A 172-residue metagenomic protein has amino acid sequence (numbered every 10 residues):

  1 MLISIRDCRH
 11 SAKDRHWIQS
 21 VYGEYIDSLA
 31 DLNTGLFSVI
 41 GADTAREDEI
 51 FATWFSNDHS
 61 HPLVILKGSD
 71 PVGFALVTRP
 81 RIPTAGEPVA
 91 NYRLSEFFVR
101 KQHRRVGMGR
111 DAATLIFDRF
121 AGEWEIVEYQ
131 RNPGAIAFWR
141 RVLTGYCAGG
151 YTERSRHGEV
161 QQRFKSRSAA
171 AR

Functional and structural regions predicted by a protein language model:
I3-D31: A short beta-loop-alpha structural element at the N-terminal edge of CoA-dependent acyl/N-acetyltransferase catalytic
S20-I40, T53-W54, Y146: Helix-loop element at the rim of GNAT/NAT acetyltransferase active sites that forms part of the acceptor-substrate
L36-P62: Active-site rim helix/loop that mediates acceptor-substrate recognition in acyltransferases
P62-V64, D70-P80, R93, F98: Conserved beta-strand in the GNAT
R81-L94, R104: A conserved beta-turn-beta hairpin within the catalytic core of GNAT-like acetyltransferases that forms part
R93-R105, E128-Q130: A short, internal acetyl-CoA/4′-phosphopantetheine-binding micro-motif in the GNAT/acyltransferase core
V99, R105-D118: Conserved acetyl-CoA-binding loop-helix of GNAT-fold acetyltransferases
E125-R140, T144, R154-G158: Conserved beta-strand-loop-alpha-helix junction that forms the acyl-donor binding cleft
